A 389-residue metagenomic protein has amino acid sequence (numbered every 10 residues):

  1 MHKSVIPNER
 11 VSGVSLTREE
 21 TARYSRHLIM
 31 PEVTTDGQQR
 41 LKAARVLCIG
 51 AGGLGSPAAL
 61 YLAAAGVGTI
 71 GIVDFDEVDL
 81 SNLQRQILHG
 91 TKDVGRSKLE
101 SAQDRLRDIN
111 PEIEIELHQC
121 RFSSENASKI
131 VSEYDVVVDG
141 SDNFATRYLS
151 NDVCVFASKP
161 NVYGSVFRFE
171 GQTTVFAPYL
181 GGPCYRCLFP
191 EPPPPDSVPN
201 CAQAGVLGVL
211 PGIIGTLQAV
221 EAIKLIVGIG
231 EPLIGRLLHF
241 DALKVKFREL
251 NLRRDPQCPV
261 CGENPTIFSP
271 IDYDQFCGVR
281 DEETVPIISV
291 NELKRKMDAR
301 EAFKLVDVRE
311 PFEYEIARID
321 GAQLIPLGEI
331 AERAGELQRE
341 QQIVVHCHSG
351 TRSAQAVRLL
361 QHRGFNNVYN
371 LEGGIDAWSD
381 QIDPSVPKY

Functional and structural regions predicted by a protein language model:
M1-L47, S81, P270-D281: N-terminal charged helix/coil linker that caps or initiates catalytic domains
H2-N8, N110-K129, E133-I214, V227 (+1 more regions): E1/E1-like adenylate-forming module used to activate ubiquitin-like modifiers and sulfur-carrier proteins
E9, S15, I72-N110, V306: Glycine-rich phosphate-binding loop and adjoining beta1-alpha1-beta2 segment of Rossmann-like nucleotide-binding folds
G37-A63, T69-D74, G215: Glycine-rich adenosine-cofactor-binding loop
L41, I130-D135, L337-Q338: A short, aliphatic-rich alpha-helical micro-motif
G53-S56, Y61, V67, E77-V78 (+3 more regions): Residue-level detector of alpha-helix initiation sites
D104, A242-P256, V260-K304, P311-V344 (+1 more regions): Rhodanese-like catalytic fold shared by cysteine-dependent sulfurtransferases and DSP/PTP-type phosphatases
G215-L233: Internal hydrophobic alpha-helix adjacent to the cofactor/substrate pocket in enzyme cavities
